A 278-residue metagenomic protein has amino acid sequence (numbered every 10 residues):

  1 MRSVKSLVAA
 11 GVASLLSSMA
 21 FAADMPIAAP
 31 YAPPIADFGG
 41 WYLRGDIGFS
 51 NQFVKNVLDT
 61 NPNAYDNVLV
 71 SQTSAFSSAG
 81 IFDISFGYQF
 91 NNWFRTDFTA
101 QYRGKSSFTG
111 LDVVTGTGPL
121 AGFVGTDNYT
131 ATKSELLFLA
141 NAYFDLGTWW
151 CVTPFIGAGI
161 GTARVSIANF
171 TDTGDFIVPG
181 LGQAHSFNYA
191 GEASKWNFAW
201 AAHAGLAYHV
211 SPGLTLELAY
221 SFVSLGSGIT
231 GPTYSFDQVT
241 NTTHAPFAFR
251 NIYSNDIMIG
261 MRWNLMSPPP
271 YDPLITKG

Functional and structural regions predicted by a protein language model:
A9-A10, A20-F21: Cleavable N-terminal signal peptides
F21-S85, G260-M266: Short glycine/proline- and aromatic-enriched beta-strand/turn motifs that initiate or cap beta-hairpins
G40-Y42, S77-I81, E135-L139, T153 (+2 more regions): Transmembrane beta-barrel architecture of outer-membrane proteins
G45-I47, I84-Y88, A100, A140-F144 (+4 more regions): Residues on the lipid-exposed face of transmembrane beta-strands in outer-membrane beta-barrel proteins
Q52-S77, Q101-L137, A163-N197, G226-D256 (+1 more regions): Extracellular/periplasm-exposed beta-strand and loop segments of Gram-negative cell-envelope proteins, dominated by
W93-T96, W150-V152, Y208-L216, S267-D272: Repeated loop/turn-to-beta-strand initiation elements of outer-membrane beta-barrel proteins
N251-G278: Outer-membrane beta-barrel "beta-signal"
